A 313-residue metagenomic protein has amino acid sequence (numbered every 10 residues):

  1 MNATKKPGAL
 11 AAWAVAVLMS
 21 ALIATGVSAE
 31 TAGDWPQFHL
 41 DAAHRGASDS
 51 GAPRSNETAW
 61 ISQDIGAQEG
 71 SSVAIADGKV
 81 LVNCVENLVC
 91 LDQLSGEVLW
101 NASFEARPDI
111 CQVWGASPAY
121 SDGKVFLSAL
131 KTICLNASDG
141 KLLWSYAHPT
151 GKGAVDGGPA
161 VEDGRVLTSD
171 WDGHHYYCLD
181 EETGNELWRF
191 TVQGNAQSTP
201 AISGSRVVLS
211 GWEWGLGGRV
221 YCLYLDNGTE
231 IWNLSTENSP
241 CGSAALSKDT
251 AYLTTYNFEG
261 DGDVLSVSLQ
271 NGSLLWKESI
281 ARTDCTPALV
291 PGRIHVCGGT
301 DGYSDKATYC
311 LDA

Functional and structural regions predicted by a protein language model:
M1-A32, T308: Secretory targeting signatures
K6-P7, T31, C84, L94 (+8 more regions): Intrinsic disorder/low-complexity segments enriched in polar/small residues
A14-A16, G26, E97, T191 (+1 more regions): Detector for intrinsically disordered, low-structure N-terminal pre-sequences
E30-A59: Blade/loop signatures of beta-propeller domains
G33-A42, G66-L88, A106-I133, Y146-Y177 (+3 more regions): Repeat-blade elements of multi-bladed beta-propeller folds
T58-Q63, E97-P108, K141-H148, N185-F190 (+2 more regions): A short beta-strand motif characteristic of beta-propeller blades
D92-G96, N136-G140, D180-G184, Y224-G228 (+2 more regions): Short loop/turn segments that connect beta-strands within beta-propeller blades
